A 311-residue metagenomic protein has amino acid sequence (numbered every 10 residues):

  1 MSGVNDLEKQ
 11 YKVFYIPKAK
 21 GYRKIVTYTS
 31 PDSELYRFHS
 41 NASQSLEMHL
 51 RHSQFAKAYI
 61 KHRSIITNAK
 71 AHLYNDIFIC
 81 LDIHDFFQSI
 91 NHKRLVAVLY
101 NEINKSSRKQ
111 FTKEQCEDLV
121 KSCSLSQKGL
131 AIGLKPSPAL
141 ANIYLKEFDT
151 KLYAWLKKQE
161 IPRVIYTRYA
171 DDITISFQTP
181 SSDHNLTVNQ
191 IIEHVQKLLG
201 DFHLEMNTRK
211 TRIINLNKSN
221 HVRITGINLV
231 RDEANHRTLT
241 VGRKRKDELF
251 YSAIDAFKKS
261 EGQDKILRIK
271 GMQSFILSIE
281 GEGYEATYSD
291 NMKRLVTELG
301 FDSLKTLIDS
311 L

Functional and structural regions predicted by a protein language model:
M1-L134, A139, I143-K146, T150-K157 (+1 more regions): Right-hand nucleic-acid polymerase module
Q159-I161: Active-site-adjacent structural elements in folded domains
V164-Y169: Short beta-strand
I175-P180: Short beta-strand-to-loop capping motifs
